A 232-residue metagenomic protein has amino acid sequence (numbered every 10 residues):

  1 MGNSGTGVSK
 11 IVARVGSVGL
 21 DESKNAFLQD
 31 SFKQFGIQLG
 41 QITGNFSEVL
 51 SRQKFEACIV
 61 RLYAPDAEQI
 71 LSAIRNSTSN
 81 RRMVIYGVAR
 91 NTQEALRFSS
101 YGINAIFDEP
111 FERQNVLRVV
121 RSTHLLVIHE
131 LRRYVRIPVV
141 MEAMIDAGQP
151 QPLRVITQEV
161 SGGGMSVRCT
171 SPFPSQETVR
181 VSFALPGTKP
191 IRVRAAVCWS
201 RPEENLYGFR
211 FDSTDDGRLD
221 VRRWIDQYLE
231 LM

Functional and structural regions predicted by a protein language model:
M1-M232: Structured alpha-helical
